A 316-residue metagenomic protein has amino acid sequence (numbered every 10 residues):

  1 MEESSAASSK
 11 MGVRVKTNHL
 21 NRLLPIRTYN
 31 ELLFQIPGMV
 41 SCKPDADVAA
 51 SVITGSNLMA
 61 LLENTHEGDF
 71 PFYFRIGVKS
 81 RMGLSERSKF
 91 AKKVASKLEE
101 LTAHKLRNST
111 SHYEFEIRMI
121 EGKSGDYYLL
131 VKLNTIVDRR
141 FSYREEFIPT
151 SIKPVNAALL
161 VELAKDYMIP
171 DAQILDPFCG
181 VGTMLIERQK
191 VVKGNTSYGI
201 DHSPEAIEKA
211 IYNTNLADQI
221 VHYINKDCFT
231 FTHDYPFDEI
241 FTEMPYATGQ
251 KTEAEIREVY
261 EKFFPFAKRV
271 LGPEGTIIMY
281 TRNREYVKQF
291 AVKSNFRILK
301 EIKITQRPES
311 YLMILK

Functional and structural regions predicted by a protein language model:
M1-R27, S80, L84-S85, E114 (+1 more regions): Class I S-adenosyl-L-methionine-dependent methyltransferase catalytic core
M1-T110: Non-catalytic nucleic-acid substrate-recognition regions in nucleic-acid-modifying enzymes
L106-R107, F115-R118: Catalytic micro-motifs at enzyme active sites that drive phosphoryl/nucleotidyl and oxygen chemistry
